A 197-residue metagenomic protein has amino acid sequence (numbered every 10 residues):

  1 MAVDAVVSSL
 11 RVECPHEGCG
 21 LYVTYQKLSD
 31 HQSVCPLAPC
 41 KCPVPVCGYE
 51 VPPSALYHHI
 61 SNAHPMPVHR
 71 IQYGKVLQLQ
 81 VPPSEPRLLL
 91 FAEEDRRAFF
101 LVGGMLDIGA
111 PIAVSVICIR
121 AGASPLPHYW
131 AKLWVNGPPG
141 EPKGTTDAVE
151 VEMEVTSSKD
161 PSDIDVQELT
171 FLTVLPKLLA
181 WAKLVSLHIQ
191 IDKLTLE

Functional and structural regions predicted by a protein language model:
M1-E197: Signature of small Cys/His-rich zinc-finger-like modules used by ubiquitin/SUMO E3 ligases
